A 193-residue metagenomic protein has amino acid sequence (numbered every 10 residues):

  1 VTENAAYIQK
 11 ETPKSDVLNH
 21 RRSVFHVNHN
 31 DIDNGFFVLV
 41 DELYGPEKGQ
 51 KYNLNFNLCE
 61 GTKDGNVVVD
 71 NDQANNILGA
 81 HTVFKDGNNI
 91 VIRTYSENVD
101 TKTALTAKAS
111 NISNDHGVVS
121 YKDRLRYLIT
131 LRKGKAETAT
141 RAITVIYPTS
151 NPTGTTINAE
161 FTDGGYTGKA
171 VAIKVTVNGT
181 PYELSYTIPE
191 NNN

Functional and structural regions predicted by a protein language model:
V1-N193: CBM-like, beta-strand-rich accessory domains located in the C-terminal region of large, secreted polysaccharide-active
